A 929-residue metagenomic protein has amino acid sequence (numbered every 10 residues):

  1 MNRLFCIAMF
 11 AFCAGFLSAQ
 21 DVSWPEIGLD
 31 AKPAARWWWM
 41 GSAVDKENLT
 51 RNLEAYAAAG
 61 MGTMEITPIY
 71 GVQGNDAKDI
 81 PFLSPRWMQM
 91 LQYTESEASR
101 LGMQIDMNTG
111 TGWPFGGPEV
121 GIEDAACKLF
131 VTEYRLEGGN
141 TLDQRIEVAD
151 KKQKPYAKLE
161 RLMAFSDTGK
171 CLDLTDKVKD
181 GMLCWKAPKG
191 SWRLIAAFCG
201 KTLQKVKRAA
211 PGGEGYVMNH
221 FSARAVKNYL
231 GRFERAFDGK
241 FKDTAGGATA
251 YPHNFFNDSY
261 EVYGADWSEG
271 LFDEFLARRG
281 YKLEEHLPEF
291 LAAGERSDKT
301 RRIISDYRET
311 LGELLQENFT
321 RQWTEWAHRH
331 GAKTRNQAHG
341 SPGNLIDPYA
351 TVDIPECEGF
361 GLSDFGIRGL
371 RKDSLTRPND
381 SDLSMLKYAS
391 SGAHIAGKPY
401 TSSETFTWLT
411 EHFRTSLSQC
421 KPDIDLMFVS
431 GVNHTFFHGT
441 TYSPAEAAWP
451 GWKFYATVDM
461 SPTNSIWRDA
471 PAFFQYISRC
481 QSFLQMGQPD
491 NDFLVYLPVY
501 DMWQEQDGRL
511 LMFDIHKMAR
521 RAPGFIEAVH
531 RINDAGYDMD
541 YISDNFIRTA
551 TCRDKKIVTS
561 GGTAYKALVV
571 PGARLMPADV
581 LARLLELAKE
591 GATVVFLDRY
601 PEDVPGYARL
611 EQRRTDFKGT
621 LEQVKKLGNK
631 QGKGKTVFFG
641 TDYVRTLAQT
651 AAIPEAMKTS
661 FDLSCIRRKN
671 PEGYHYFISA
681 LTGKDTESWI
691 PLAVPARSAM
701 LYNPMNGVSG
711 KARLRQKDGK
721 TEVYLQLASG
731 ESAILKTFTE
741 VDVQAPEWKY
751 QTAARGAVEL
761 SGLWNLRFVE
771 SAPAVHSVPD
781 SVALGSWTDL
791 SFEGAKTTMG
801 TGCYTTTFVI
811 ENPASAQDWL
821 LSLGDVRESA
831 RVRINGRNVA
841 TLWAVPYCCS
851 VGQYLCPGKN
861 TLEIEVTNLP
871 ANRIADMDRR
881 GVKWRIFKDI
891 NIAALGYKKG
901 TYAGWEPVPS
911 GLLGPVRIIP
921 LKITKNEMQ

Functional and structural regions predicted by a protein language model:
M1-D21: Bacterial Sec-dependent N-terminal signal peptides
Q20-T63: Mature N-terminal segment immediately following signal peptide/propeptide cleavage in secreted/periplasmic
A34, D45, L49-T50, T63 (+9 more regions): Carbohydrate-binding surfaces of carbohydrate-active enzymes
I69-K177, W185-A187, S191-L194, F198 (+2 more regions): Acidic/aromatic-lined carbohydrate-recognition and catalytic surfaces of CAZymes acting on diverse glycans
G112-I122, K128-L129, Y134-R161, F165-K170 (+4 more regions): An acidic-aromatic loop/edge-strand motif
K154-P155, R161-D238, Q716-Q751, R755-G756 (+1 more regions): Extended acidic/polar, glycine-enriched regions that form or flank non-catalytic beta-rich accessory modules
P691, F808-N835, W843, L862-V866: Aromatic-lined ligand-binding clefts that engage carbohydrates, nucleic acids, or primary amines
L714-Q716, V839-W843: Short beta-strand segments within Ig-like beta-sandwich modules, predominantly Fibronectin type-III
